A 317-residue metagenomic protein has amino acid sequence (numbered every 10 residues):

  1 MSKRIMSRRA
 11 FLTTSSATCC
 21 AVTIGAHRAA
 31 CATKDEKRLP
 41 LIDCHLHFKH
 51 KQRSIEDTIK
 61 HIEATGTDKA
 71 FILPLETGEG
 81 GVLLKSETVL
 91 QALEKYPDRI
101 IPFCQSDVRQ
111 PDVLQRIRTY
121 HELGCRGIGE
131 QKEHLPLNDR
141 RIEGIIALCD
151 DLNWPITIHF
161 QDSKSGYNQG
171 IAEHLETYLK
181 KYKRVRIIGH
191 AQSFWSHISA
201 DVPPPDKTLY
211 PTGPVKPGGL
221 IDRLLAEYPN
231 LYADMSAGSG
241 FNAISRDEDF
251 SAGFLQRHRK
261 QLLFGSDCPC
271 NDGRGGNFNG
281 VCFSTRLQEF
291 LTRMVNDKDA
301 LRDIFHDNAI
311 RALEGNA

Functional and structural regions predicted by a protein language model:
S2-C44, R53-K69, L73-E76, R118-T119 (+2 more regions): Mid-to-C-terminal alpha-helical segments outside catalytic/metal-binding sites
L46-F48, V108, E133, D162 (+2 more regions): Short, glycine/acidic-enriched loop or turn micro-motifs at the edges of active sites
S54-I55, L83-L84, L114-R116, Q169-I171 (+4 more regions): Short aromatic-enriched loop/helix-cap "lid" or pocket-rim segments at secondary-structure transitions that line
D57-H61, K85-A92, R116-Y120, R141 (+5 more regions): A general structural detector for well-ordered alpha-helical segments in enzyme core domains, enriched
K69, T77, L83-G170, Y232 (+2 more regions): Active-site gating/metal-coordination segments in enzymes
P74, K132, A191, A237 (+1 more regions): Short secondary-structure boundary segments
Y96-P97, Y182, Y228, K298: Acidic-histidine catalytic/liganding microenvironments
G127, D139-F264: Catalytic pocket-lining loop regions of alpha/beta-barrel enzymes, especially the amidohydrolase/enolase/GH5 lineages
